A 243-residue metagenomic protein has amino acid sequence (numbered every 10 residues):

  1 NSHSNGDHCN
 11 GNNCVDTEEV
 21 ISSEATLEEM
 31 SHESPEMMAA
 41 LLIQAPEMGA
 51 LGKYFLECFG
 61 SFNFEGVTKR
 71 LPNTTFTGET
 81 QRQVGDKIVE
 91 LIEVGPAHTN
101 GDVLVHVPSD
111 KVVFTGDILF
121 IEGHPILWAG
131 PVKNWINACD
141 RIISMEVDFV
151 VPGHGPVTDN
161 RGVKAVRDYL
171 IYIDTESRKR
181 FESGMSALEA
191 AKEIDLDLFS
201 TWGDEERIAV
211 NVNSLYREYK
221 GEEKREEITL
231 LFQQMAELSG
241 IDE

Functional and structural regions predicted by a protein language model:
S2-P72, Q81, T175: Active-site HxH/HxHxD metal-binding segment of metal-dependent hydrolases
S4, T17, D140-V147, I171 (+2 more regions): Sec-exported extracytoplasmic/periplasmic mature domains
N12, M38, L42, G52 (+5 more regions): Extracytoplasmic/secreted envelope proteins and their assembly/folding machinery, especially bacterial periplasmic
E18, A25, D86, P108-D110: Short loop segments at secondary-structure junctions
Q81, I88-Y172, E176-K179: Metallo-beta-lactamase
E182-E243: C-terminal regulatory/interaction regions
